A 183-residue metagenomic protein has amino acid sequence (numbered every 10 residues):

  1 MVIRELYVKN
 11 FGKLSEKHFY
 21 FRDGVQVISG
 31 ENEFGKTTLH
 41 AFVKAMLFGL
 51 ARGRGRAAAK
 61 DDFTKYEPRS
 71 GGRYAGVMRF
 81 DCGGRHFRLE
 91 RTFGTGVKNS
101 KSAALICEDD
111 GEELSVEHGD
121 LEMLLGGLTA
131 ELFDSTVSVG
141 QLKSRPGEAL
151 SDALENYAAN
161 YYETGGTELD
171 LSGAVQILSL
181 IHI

Functional and structural regions predicted by a protein language model:
M1-E112, H118: Extreme N-terminal "head/tail" segments of very large remodeling/mechanoenzyme assemblies
E16, A57-D62, E90-T136, R145-L169: Glycine-rich phosphate-binding loops of NTPases
G24, K143-S144: A short, flexible beta-alpha/helix-coil linker loop
K36, E168-L171: Alpha-helix N-cap/helix-initiation sites
G173-S179: Extended, charged coiled-coil helical stalks used as long, distance-spanning scaffolds in large assemblies
I181-I183: Conserved small/polar residues in nucleotide/adenosyl-binding loops
